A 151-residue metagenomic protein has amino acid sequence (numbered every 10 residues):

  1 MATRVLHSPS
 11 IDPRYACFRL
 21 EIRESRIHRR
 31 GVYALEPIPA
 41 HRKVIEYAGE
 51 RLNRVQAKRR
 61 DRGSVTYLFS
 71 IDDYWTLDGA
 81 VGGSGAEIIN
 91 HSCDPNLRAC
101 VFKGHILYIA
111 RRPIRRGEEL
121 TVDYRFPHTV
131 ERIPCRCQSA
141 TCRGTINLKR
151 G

Functional and structural regions predicted by a protein language model:
M1-Y15, R26, I133, Q138-G151: Non-catalytic accessory regions of eukaryotic chromatin regulators
R4-A99: Catalytic cores of histone-lysine modification enzymes
C93-G151: C-terminal SET catalytic tail plus cysteine-rich post-SET Zn-binding segment of SAM-dependent SET-domain
